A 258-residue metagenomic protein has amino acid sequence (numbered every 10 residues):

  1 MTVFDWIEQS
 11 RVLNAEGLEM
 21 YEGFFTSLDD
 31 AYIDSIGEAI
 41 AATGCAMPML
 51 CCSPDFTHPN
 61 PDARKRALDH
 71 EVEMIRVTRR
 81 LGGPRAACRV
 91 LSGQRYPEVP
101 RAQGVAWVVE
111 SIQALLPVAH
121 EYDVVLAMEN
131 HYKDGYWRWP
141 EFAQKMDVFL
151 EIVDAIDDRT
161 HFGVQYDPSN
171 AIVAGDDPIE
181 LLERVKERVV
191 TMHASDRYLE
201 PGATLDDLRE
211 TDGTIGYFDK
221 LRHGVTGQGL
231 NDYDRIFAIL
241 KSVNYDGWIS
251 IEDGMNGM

Functional and structural regions predicted by a protein language model:
M1-P84, A102-Q113, H120, D158 (+2 more regions): N-terminal pre-domain/capping segments
G17, R85-A87, T191, G247-W248: Residues at the N-termini of beta-strands
G17-L18, L50, V109-L230: Acidic/histidine-rich catalytic cores of soluble enzymes
G23, D55, L91-G93, H131 (+2 more regions): Flexible loop residues that form catalytic and substrate-binding hotspots at small-molecule/glycan-binding clefts
N60-P61, G93-V105, Y132-E141, H223-G224: Surface-exposed cleft-lining segments at the edges of enzyme active sites
T78-P100, Y122-G135, S250-I251: Active-site groove signature of glycoside hydrolases
Q228-S242: A short, acidic, amphipathic alpha-helical segment used as a generic capping/interface helix at domain edges
S250-M258: A short, acidic, flexible beta-alpha connecting loop/helix-capping segment that sits on the rim of active
